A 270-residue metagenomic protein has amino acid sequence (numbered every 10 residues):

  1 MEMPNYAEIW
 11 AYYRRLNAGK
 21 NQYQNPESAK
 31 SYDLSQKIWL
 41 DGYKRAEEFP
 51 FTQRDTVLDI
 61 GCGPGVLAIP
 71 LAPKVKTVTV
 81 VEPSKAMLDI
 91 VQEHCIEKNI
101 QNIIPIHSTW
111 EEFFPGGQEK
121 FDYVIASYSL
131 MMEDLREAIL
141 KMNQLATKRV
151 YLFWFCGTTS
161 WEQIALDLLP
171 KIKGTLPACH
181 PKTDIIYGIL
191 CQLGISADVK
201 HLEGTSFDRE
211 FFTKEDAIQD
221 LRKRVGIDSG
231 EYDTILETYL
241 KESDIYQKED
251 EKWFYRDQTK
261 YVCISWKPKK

Functional and structural regions predicted by a protein language model:
M1-T52: Conserved class I S-adenosyl-L-methionine
R54-G63: Conserved class I S-adenosyl-L-methionine
V66-E112: Class I SAM-dependent methyltransferase SAM/SAH-binding core
E112-Q118: Short conserved loop adjoining the S-adenosyl-L-methionine
M131-L145: A short, conserved alpha-helix within the catalytic core of class I
Y151-P177: Conserved class I S-adenosyl-L-methionine
C179-G194: Short alpha-helix
S196-K270: Conserved Class I S-adenosyl-L-methionine
